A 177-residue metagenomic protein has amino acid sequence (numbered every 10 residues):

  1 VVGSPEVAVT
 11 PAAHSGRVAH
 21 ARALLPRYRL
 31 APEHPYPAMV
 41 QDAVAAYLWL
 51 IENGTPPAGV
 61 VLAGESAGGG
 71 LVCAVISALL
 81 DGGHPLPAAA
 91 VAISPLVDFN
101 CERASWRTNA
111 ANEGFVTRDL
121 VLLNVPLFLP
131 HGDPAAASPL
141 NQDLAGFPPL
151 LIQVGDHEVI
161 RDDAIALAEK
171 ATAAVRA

Functional and structural regions predicted by a protein language model:
V1-A177: Alpha/beta-hydrolase superfamily serine-hydrolase fold, recognizing
